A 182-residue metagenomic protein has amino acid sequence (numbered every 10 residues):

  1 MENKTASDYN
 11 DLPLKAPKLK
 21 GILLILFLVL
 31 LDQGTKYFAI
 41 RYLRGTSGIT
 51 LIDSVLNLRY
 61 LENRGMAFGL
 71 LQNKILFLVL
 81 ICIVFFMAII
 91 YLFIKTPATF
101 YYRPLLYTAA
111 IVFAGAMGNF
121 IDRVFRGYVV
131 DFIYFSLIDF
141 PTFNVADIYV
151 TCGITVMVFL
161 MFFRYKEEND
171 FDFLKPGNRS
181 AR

Functional and structural regions predicted by a protein language model:
M1-R182: Alpha-helical transmembrane bundles and membrane-interface segments of multipass inner-membrane proteins
